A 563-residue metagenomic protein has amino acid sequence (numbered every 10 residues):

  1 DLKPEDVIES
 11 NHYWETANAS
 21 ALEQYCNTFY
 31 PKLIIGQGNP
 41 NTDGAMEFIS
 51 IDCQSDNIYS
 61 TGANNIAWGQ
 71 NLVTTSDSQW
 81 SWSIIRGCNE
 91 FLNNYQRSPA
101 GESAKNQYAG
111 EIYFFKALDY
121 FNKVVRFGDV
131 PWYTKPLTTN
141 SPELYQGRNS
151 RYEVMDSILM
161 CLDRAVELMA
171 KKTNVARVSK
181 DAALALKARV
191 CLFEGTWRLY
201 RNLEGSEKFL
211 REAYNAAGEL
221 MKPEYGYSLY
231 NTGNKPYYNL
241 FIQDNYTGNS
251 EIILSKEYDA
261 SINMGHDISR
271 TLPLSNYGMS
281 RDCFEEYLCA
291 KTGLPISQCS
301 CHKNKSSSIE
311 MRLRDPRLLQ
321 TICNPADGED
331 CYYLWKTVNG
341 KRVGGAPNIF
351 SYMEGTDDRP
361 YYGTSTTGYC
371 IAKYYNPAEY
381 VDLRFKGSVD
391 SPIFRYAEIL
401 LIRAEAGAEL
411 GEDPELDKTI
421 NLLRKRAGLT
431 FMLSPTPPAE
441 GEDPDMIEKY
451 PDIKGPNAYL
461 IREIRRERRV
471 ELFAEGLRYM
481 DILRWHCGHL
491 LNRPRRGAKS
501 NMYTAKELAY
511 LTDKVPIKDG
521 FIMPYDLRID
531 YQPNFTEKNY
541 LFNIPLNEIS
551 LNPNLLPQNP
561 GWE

Functional and structural regions predicted by a protein language model:
D1, S81-W82, S157, Y237-G293 (+4 more regions): Long, intrinsically disordered, low-complexity segments
D1-T42, I549-E563: Membrane-proximal, proline-rich intrinsically disordered regions
W14, N18-N27, P31-I35, Y59-F127 (+9 more regions): Conserved, well-structured interaction surfaces
V124-R126, P131, T173, F193-N202 (+1 more regions): Short coil/turn linking the two alpha-helices of tandem helical-hairpin repeats
S228-R359: Extended ligand-binding clefts on enzyme/binding-domain cores
P316-K425: C-terminal substrate/ligand-recognition segments
